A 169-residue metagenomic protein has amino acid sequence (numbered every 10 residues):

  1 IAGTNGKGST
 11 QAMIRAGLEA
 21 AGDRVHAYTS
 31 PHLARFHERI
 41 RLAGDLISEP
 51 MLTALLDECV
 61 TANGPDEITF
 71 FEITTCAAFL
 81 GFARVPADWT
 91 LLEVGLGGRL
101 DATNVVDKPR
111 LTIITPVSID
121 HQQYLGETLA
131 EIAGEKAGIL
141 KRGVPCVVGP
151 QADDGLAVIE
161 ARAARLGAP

Functional and structural regions predicted by a protein language model:
I1-A2, P65-D66, Q123, C146-V147: Short, contiguous strand/loop micro-motifs
I1-L33, E38, L111-I113: Walker A (P-loop) phosphate-binding motif
G3, F71, V148-Q151: Glycine- and other small-residue-rich loops at beta-strand/loop junctions that grip anionic moieties
G6, I47, G97, D120 (+1 more regions): Glycine-/small-residue-rich active-site loops that bind phosphorylated ligands and cofactors
I14, A78, I159: Aromatic/hydrophobic pocket-lining residues that form π-stacking "cages" and hydrophobic walls in ligand
A20-D107, Q123-L125, E131, D153-D154: ATP-dependent carboxylate-amine ligase catalytic core
P86-E93, P109-P169: Acidic, Mg2+-coordinating active-site environments of NTP-dependent enzymes
